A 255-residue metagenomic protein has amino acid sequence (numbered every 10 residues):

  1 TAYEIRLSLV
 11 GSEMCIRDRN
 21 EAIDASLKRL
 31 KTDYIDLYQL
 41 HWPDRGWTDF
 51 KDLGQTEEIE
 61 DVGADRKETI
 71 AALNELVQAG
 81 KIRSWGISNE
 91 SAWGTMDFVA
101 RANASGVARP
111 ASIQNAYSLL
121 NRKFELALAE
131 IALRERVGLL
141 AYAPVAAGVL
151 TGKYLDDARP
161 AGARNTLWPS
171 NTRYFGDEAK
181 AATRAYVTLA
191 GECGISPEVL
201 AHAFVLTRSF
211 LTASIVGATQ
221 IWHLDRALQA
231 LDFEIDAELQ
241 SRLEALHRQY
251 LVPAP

Functional and structural regions predicted by a protein language model:
T1-G11, I16: Single conserved hydrophobic/aromatic residue that forms the stacking wall/gate of nucleotide- or nucleobase-binding
I5, I23, T172-R173: Intrinsic disorder/low-complexity segments
L7-S8, K28, E130, T207: Solvent-exposed polar/charged
S12-E13, R17-D18, T95-F98: Short, compositionally biased strand/turn segments that nucleate or flank brief secondary-structure elements
R17-Y34: An active-site-proximal structural segment forming one wall of the substrate-binding cleft that immediately precedes
L37-Y38: Acidic/hydrophobic-patterned starts of short beta strands in beta-sheet-rich repeat architectures
P43-A245, Y250, A254: Beta/alpha (TIM)-barrel catalytic core signal, keyed to glycine-rich beta->alpha loops juxtaposed to Asp/Glu that bind
